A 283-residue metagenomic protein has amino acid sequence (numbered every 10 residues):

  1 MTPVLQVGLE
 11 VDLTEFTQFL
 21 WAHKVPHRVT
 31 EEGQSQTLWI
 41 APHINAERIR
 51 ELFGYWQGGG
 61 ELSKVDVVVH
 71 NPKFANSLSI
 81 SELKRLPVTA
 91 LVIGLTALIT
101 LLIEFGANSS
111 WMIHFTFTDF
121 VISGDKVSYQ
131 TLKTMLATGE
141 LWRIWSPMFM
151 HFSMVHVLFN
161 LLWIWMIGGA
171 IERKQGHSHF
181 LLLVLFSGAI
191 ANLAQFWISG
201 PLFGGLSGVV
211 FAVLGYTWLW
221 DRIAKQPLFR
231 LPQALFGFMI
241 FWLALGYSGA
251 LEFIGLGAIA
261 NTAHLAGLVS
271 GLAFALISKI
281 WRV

Functional and structural regions predicted by a protein language model:
T2, L9-H23, R28-E51, Y55-Q57 (+1 more regions): A detector for small-residue-rich transmembrane helices and their helix-helix packing motifs
